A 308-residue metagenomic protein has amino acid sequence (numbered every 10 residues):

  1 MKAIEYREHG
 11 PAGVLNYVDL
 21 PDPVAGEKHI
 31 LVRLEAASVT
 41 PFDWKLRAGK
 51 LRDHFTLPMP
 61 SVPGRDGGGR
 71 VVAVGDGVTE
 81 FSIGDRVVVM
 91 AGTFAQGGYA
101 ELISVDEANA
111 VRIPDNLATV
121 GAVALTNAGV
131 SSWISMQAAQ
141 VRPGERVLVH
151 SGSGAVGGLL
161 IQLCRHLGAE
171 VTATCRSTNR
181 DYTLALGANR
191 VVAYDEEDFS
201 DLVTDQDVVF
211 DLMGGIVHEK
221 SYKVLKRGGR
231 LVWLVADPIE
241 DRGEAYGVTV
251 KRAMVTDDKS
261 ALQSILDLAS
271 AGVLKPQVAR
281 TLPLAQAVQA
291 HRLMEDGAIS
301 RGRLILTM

Functional and structural regions predicted by a protein language model:
P21-V39, L51-F94: Glycine-rich beta-strand-centered segment in the early N-terminal region that forms part of a ligand/cofactor-binding
T56, E80, M90-S151: NAD(P)H dinucleotide-binding glycine-rich loop of Rossmann-like/cofactor-binding domains, especially the beta1-alpha1
A95, L212-L274, T307-M308: Glycine-rich phosphate-binding loop and adjacent beta-alpha segment of Rossmann(oid) nucleotide-cofactor-binding
A122-A193: Mid-domain Rossmann-like dinucleotide-binding core that forms the NAD(H)/NADP(H) cofactor-binding site
Q137-V141, L202, K223: Glycine-rich helix-loop-beta junction characteristic of Rossmann-like nucleotide cofactor-binding loops
D201-V208: A short acidic, Gly/Pro-enriched loop at the edge of an enzyme's catalytic core that lines a small-molecule cofactor
L262-M308: C-terminal hydrophobic helical "lid"/dimerization subdomain of Rossmann-like NAD(P)H-dependent oxidoreductases
